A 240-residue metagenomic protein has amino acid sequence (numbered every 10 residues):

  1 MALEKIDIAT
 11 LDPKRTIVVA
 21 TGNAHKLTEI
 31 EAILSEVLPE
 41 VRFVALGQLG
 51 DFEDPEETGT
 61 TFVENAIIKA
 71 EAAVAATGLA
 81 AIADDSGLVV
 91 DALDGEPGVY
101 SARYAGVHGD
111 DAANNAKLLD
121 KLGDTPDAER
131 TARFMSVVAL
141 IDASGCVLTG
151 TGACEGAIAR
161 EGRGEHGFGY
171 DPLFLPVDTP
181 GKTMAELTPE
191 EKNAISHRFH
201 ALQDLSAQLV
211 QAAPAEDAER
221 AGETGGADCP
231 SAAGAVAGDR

Functional and structural regions predicted by a protein language model:
A2-V18, A24-D239: Anionic-ligand binding patches
